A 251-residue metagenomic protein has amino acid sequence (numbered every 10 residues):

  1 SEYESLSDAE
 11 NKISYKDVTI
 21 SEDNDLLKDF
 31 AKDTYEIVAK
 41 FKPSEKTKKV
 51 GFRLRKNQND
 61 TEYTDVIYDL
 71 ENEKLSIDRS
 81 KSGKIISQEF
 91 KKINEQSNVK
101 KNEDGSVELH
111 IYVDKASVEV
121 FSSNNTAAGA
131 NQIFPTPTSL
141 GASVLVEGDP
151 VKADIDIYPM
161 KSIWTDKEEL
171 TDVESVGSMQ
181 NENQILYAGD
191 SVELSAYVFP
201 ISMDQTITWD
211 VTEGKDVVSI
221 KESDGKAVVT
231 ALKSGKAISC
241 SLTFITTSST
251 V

Functional and structural regions predicted by a protein language model:
S1-T171: Beta-rich accessory regions
E169-V251: Extracytoplasmic soluble-region selector
